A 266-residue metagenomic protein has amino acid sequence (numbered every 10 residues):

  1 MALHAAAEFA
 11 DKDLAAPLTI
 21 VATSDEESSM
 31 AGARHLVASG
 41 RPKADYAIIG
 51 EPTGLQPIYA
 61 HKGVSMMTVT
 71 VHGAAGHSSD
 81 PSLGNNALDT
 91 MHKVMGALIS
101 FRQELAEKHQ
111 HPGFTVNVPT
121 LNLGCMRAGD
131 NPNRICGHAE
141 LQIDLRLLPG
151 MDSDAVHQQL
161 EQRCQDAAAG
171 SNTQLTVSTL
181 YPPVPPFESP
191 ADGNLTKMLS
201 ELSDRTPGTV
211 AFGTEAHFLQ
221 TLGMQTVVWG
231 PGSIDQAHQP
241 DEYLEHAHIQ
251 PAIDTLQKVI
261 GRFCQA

Functional and structural regions predicted by a protein language model:
M1, A31, V210-T214: Short, conserved clusters of charged catalytic residues that mark active-site and nucleotide-handling motifs
M1-H4, K43, T90, P251: Residues within well-formed alpha-helices
L3-M66: Acidic/histidine-rich catalytic neighborhood of metal-dependent amide-processing enzymes
M66-A266: Metal-dependent amide/peptide-bond hydrolase catalytic core, centered on the "pita-bread" metallohydrolase fold
